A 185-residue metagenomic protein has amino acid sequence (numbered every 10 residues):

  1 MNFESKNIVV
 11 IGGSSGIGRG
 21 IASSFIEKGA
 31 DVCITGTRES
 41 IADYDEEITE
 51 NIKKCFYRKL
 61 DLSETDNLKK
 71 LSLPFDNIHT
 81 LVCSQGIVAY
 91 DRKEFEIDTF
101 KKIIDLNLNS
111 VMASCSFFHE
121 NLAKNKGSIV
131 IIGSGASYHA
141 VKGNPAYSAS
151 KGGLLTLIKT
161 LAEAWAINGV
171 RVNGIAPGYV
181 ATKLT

Functional and structural regions predicted by a protein language model:
S14-S15: Conserved glycine-rich cofactor-binding loop
S84-Y90: Conserved NAD(P)H cofactor-binding loop of Rossmann-fold oxidoreductase domains
D91-I104: Substrate-binding pocket helix/loop in short-chain dehydrogenase/reductase
C115, S150, I158: Active-site helix of classical SDR
E120, E163-I167: Alpha-helical segment proximal to the catalytic Tyr-Lys
S134: Residue(s) in the substrate-gating loop at a strand-loop-helix junction that position the organic substrate next
A140-S148, T160: Active-site loop-to-helix junction immediately N-terminal to the catalytic Tyr of the SDR YXXXK motif in Rossmann-fold
